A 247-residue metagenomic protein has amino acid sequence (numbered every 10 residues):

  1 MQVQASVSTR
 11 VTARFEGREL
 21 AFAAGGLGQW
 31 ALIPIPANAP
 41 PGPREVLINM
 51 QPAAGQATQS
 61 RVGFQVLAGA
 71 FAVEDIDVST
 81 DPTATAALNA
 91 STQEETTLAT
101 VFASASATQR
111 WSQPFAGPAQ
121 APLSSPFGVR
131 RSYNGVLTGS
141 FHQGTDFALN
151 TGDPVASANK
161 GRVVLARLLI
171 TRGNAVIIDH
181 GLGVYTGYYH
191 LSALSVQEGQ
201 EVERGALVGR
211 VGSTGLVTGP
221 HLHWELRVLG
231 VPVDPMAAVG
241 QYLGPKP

Functional and structural regions predicted by a protein language model:
M1-P122, P126, N134: Non-catalytic extracellular/periplasmic "stalk" and linker regions immediately N-terminal to catalytic or recognition
A116-P247: Catalytic cores of peptidoglycan-degrading enzymes
